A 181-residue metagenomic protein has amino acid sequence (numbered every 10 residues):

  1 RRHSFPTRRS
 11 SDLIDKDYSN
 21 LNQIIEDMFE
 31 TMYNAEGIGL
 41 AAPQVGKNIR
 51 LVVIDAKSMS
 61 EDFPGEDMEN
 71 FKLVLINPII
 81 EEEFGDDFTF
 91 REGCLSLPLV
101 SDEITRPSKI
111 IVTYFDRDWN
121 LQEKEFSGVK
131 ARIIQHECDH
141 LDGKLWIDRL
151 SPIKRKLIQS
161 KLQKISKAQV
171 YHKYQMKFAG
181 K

Functional and structural regions predicted by a protein language model:
R1-T7: Single conserved hydrophobic/aromatic residue that forms the stacking wall/gate of nucleotide- or nucleobase-binding
R8-Q135, H140-K181: Active-site rim/adjacent substrate-binding subdomains
